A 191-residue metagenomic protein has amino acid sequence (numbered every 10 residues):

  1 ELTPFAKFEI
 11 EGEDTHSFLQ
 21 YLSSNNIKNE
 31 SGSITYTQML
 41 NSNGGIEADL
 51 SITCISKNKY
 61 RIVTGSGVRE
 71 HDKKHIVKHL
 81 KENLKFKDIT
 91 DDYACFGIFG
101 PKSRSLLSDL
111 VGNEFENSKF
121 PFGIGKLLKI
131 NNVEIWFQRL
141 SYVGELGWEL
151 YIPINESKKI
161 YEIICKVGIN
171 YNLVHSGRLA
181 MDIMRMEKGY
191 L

Functional and structural regions predicted by a protein language model:
L2-L191: Basic, glycine/lysine-rich polyanion-binding surfaces/domains
